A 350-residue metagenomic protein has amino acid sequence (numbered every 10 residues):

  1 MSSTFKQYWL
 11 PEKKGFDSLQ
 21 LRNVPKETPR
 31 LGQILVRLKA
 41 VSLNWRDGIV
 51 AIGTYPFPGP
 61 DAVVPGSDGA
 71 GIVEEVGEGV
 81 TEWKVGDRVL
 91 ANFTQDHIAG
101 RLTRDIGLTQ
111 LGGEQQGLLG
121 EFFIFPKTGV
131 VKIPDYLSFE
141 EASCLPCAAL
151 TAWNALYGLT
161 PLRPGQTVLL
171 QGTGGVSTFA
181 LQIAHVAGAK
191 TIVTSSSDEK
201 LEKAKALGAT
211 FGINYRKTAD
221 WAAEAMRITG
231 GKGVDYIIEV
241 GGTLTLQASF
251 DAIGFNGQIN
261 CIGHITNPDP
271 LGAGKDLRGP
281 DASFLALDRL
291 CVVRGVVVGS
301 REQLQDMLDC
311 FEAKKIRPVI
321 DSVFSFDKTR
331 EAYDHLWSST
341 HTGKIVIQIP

Functional and structural regions predicted by a protein language model:
M1-A70, F125, R216, S338 (+1 more regions): Short N-terminal strand-loop motif that marks the start of NAD(P)H/FAD-dependent oxidoreductase cofactor-binding domains
S2-F5, G231, K315-S322, R330-P350: C-terminal capping/lid region of NAD(P)-dependent oxidoreductase domains
P25-V41, T54-I98, E114-Q116, P134-L137: Glycine-rich beta-strand-centered segment in the early N-terminal region that forms part of a ligand/cofactor-binding
F93-Q171, E199: NAD(P)H dinucleotide-binding glycine-rich loop of Rossmann-like/cofactor-binding domains, especially the beta1-alpha1
I106-L108, A187, V240-S322, Q348-P350: Glycine-rich phosphate-binding loop and adjacent beta-alpha segment of Rossmann(oid) nucleotide-cofactor-binding
T167-T173, H185-A248: Adenosine-nucleotide cofactor-binding segment
S177-T178: N-terminal Rossmann-fold NAD(P) dinucleotide-binding loop
